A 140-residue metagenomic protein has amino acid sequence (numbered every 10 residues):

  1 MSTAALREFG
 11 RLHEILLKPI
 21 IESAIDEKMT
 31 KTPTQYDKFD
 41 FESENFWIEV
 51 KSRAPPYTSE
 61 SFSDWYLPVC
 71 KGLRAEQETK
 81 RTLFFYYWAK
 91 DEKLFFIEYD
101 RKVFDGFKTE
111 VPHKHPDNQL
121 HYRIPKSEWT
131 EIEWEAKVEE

Functional and structural regions predicted by a protein language model:
M1-W47, K51-E140: Nucleic-acid endonuclease domains
